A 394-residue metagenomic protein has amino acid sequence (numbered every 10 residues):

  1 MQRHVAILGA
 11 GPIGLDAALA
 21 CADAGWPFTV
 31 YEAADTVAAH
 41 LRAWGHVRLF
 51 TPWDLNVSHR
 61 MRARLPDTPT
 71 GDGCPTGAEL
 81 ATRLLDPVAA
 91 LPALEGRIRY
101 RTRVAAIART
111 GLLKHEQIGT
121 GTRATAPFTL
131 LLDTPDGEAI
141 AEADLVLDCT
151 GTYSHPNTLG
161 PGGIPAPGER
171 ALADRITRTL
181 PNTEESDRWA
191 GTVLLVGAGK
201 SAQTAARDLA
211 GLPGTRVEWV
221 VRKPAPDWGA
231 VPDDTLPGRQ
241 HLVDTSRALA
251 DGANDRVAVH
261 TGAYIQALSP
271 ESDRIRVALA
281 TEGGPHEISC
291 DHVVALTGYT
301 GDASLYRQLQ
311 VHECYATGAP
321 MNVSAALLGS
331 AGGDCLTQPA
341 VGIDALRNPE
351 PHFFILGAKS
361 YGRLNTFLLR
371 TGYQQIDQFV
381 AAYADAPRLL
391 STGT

Functional and structural regions predicted by a protein language model:
R3-V30, L195-A198, A202-L212: N-terminal Rossmann-like FAD-binding beta1-loop-alpha1 element of flavoenzymes
I13, T36, Y153, S201 (+1 more regions): Conserved Rossmann-like nucleotide-cofactor binding loop
A34-L84, T179-P181, W219-G238, P351 (+1 more regions): Glycine-rich active-site loop/strand segments that organize a redox cofactor
T70-L145, T150-H155, Q266-V277, S289-H292: Feature captures the FAD/FMN-dependent oxidoreductase FAD-binding
G77, D148-L212, V217, T317-L327 (+2 more regions): Glycine-rich dinucleotide-binding loop and its adjacent helix/turn
A106, G211-C314, A381-T394: A Rossmann-like FAD-binding core segment of flavoenzymes
C149, Y153, A295-A358: E1/E1-like adenylate-forming module used to activate ubiquitin-like modifiers and sulfur-carrier proteins
V341-G393: A conserved FAD-binding loop/helix module that cradles the flavin
